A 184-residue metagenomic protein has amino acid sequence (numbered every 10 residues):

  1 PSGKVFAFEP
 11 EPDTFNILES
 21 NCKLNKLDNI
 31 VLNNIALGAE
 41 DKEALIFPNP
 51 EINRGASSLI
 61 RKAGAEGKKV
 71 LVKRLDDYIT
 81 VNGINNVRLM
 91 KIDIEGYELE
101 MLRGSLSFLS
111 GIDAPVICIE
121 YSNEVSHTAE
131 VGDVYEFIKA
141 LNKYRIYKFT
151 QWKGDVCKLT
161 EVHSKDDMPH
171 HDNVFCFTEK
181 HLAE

Functional and structural regions predicted by a protein language model:
P1-E184: Phosphate/nucleotide-binding beta-alpha loop and adjacent structural elements of enzyme active sites
